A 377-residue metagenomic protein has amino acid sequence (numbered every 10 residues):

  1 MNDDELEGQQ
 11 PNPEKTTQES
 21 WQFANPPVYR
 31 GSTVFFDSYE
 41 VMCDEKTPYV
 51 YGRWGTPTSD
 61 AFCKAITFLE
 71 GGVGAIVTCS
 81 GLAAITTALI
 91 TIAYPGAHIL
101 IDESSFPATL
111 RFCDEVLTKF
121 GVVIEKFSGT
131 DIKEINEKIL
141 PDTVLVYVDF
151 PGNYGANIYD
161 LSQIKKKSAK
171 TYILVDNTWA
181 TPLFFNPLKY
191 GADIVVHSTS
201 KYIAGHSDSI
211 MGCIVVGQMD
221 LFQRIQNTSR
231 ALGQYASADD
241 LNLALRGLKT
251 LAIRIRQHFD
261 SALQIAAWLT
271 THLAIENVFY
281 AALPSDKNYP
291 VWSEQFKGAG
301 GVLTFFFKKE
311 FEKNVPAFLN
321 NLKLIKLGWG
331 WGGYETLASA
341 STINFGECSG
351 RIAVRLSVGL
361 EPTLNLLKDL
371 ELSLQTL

Functional and structural regions predicted by a protein language model:
M1-T56, K64, S357: N-terminal "arm"/small-domain region of PLP-dependent enzymes with the aminotransferase-like
N2, P13-T17, A75-A274, F279 (+1 more regions): Conserved PLP-enzyme active-site core in the AAT-like
K15-T17, S32-F36, W179, K201 (+5 more regions): Glycine-rich beta-alpha junction loops
T33-T86, A108-E115: Conserved N-terminal alpha-helix of the aminotransferase class I/II PLP-enzyme fold
F35-Y39, L221-F222, E310-N314, F345 (+1 more regions): Short, acidic Gly/Pro/Ser/Thr-rich loop/turn segments
T47, V73, I210, A244 (+2 more regions): Short amphipathic alpha-helical segments
D114, V123-E125, V144, L161 (+3 more regions): PLP-dependent enzyme catalytic core of the Aspartate aminotransferase-like
N277-V358: Conserved C-terminal alpha-helix-loop-beta "cap" of PLP-dependent enzymes that closes/shapes the active-site mouth
